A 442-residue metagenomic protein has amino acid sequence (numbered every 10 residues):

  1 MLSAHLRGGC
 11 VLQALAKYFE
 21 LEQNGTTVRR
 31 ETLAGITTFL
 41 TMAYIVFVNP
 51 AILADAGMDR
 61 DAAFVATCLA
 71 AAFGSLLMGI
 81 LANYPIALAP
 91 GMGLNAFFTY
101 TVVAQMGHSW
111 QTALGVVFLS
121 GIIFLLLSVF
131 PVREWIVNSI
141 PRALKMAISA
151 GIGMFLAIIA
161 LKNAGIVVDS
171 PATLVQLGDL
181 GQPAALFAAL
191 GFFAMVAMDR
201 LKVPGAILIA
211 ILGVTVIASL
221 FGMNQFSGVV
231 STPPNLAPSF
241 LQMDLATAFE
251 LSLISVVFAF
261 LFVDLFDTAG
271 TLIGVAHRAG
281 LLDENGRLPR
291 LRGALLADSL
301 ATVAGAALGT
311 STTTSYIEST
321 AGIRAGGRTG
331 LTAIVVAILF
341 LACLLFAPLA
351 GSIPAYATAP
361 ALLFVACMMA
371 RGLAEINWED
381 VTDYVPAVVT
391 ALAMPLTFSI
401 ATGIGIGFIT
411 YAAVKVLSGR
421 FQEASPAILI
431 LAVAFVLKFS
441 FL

Functional and structural regions predicted by a protein language model:
M1-V11: Short, Lys/Arg-enriched N-terminal segments with co-localized hydrophobic residues within the first ~10-30 amino acids
C10-A62, V175-L177, L208-R292, V433-L437: Helix-loop-helix hairpins and the membrane-proximal interhelical loops of multi-pass alpha-helical transport proteins
Q13-N49, A70, G91-Y100, A104-S149 (+1 more regions): Helix-loop-helix junctions within the multi-pass membrane cores of secondary transporters/permeases
T32, I52, I136, G205 (+3 more regions): Residue-level signature of catalytic and energy-coupling elements of molecular machines, predominantly ATP/GTP-dependent
A51-A63, T101-T112, L251-I254, P354 (+1 more regions): Helix-coil boundary and interhelical linker segments in multi-pass alpha-helical membrane proteins
G57-L76: Loop-to-helix transition at the N-terminal end of transmembrane alpha-helices
G74-I86, V196-K202, A259-D267, D298-L308 (+3 more regions): Transmembrane alpha-helix interface/packing and boundary motifs in multi-pass membrane proteins, characterized by
M106-L220, N224, I334-L442: Membrane-embedded alpha-helical modules
